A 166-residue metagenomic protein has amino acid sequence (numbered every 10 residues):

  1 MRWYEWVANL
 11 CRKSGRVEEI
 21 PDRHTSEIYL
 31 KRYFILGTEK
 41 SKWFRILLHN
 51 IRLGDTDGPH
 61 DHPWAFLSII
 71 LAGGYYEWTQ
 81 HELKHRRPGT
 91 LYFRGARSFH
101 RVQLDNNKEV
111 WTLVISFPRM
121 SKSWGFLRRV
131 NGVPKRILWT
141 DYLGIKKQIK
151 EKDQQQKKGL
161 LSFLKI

Functional and structural regions predicted by a protein language model:
M1-W43: A short, N-terminal "cap"/entry segment at the start of jelly-roll beta-barrel domains of the cupin/DSBH fold
S26, S41-K42, F66, W78 (+1 more regions): Beta-sandwich/jelly-roll carbohydrate-recognition scaffolds of carbohydrate-active enzymes
R45-H62, A96-R97: Conserved short histidine dyad/triad with adjacent acidic residue
D61-Y76: Short, conserved beta-strand element in jelly-roll/cupin
W78-R101: Short acidic-glycine-tyrosine-enriched beta hairpin
T79-H81, Q103-L104, K122-R128: A short secondary-structure junction signal
F93, N107-W124: A short hydrophobic beta-strand segment most commonly corresponding to one strand of the jelly-roll/cupin
W139-I166: Charged phosphate-binding loop/patch that engages nucleotide di/tri-phosphates or the phosphate backbone of nucleic
